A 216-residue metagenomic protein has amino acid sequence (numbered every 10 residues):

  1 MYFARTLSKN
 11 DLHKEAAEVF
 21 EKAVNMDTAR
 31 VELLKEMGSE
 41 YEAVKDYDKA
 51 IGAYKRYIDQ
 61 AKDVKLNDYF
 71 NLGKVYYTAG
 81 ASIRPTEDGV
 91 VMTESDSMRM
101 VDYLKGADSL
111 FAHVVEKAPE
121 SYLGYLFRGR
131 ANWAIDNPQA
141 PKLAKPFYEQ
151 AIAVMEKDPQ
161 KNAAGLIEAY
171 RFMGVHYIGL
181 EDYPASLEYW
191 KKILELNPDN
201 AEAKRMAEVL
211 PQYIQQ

Functional and structural regions predicted by a protein language model:
M1-L180, E202-Q215: Alpha-solenoid helical repeat scaffolds
